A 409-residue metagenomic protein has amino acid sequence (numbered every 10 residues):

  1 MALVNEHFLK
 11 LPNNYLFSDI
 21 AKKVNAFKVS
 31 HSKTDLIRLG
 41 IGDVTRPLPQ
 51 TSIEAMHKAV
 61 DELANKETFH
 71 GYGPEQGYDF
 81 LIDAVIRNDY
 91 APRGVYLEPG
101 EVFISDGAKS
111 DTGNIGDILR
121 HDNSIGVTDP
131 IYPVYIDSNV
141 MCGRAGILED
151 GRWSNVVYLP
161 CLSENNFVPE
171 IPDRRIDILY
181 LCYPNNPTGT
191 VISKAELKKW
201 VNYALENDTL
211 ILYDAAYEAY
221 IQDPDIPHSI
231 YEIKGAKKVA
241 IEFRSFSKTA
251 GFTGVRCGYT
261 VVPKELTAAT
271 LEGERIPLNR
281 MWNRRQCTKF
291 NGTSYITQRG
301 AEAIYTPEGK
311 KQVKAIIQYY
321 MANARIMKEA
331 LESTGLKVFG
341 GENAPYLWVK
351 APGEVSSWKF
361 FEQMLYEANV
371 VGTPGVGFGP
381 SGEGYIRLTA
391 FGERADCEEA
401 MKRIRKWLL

Functional and structural regions predicted by a protein language model:
A2-D106, I304-E308, L409: N-terminal small-domain helix-loop-helix segment of the aminotransferase-like
H31, E206-N207, T334, A368: Helix C-cap/helix->beta junction micro-motif
E67-A204, E218-I233: Conserved core of the PLP fold type I
R87, A91, V95, E354 (+3 more regions): PLP-dependent enzyme catalytic core of the Aspartate aminotransferase-like
N123, E206-L210, K237-K238: A short helix->loop->beta-strand "cap" motif at the edges of active sites that frequently abuts
E149-G151, E232-Q318, R325, E329 (+1 more regions): Conserved core segment of the aminotransferase class I/II
Q298, E302, I317-K328, E332 (+2 more regions): Conserved glycine-rich beta-strand-loop-beta hairpin in the small C-terminal domain of fold type I
